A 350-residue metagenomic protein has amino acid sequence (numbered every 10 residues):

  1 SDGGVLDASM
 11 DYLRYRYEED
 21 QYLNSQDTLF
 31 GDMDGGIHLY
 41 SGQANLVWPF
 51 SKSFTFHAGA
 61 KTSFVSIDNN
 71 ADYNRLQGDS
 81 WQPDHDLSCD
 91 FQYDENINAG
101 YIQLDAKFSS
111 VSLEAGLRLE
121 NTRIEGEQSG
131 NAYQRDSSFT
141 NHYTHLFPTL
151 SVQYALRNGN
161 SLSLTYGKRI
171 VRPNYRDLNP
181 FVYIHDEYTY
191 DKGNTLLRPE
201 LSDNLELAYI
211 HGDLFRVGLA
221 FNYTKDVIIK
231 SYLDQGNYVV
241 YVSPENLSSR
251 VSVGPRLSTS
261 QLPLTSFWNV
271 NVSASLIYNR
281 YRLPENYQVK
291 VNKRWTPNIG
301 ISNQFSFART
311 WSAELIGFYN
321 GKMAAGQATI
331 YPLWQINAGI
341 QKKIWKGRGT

Functional and structural regions predicted by a protein language model:
S1-E127, A155, F215-L219, V251-I277 (+1 more regions): Face-selective signature of the C-terminal outer-membrane beta-barrel domain
R16-E18, D68, Q77-S80, R123-G130 (+2 more regions): Surface-exposed extracellular loop regions of Gram-negative outer-membrane beta-barrel proteins, predominantly
S25-D32, Q82-D90, A132-F139, D186-T195 (+4 more regions): Extracellular loop and loop/strand-boundary signature of outer-membrane beta-barrel proteins
G36-Y40, D94-N98, H142-L146, L201-L205 (+4 more regions): Residues that define the transmembrane beta-barrel architecture of outer-membrane proteins
S88-I97, N141, I170-G218, Y223 (+2 more regions): Outer-membrane beta-barrel signature, preferentially recognizing the C-terminal barrel domain of Gram-negative
L150, N292-T350: Conserved C-terminal beta-signal and adjacent last beta-strands/turns of outer-membrane beta-barrel proteins
F221-N222, N246-N320: Gram-negative outer-membrane beta-barrel transporters
